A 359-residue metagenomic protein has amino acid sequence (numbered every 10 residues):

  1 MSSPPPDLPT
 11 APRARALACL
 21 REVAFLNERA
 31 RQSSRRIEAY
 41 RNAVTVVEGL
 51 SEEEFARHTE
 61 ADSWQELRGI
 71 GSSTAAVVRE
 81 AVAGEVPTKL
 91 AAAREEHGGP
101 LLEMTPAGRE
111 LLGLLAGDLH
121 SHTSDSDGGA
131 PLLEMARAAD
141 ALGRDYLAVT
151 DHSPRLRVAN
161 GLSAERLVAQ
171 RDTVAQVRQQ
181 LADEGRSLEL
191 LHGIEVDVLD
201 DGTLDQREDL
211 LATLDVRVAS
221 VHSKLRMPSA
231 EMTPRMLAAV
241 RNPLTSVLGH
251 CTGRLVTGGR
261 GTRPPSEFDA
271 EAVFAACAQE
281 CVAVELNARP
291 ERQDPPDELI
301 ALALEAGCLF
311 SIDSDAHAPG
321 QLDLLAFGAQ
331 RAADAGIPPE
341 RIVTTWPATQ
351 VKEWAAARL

Functional and structural regions predicted by a protein language model:
S2-G108: Long, highly charged, low-complexity intrinsically disordered interaction regions that mediate electrostatic DNA/RNA
S2-P12, A76, P87-L115, L132-R137 (+4 more regions): Charged catalytic cores and adjacent phosphate/nucleic-acid-binding surfaces used for phosphate/nucleic-acid chemistry
I70, L119, T150, G249 (+1 more regions): Single, functionally critical "micro-switch" positions that shape active/binding sites and transmembrane helices
L119-S124, Y146-H152: Ser/Thr-glycine-rich phosphate-binding loops at phosphate-binding pockets of nucleotides, nucleotide cofactors
A148-V149, I194-V196: Core AdoMet radical
